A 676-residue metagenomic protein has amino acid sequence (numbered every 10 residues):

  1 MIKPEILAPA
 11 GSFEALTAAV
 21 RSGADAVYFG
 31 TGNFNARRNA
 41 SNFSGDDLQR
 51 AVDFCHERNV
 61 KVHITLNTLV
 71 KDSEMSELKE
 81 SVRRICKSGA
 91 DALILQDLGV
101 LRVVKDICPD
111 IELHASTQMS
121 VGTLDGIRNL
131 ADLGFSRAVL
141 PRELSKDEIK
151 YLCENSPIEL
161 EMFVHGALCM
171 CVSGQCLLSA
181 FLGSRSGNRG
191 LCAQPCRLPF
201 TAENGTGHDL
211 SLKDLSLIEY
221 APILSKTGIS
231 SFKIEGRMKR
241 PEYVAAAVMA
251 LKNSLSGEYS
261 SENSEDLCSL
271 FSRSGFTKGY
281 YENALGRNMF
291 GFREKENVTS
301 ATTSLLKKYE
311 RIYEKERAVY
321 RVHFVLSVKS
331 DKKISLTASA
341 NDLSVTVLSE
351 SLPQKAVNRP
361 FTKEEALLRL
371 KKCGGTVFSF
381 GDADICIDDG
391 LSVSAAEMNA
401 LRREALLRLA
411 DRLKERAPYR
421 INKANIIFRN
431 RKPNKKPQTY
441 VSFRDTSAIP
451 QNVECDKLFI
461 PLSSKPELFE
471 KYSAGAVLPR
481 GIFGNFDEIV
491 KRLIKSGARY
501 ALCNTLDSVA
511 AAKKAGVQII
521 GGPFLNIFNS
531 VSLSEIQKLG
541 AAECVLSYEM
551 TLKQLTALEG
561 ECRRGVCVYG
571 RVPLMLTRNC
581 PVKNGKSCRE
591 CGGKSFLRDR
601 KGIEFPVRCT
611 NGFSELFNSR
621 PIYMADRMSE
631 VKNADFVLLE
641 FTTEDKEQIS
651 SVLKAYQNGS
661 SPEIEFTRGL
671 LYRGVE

Functional and structural regions predicted by a protein language model:
M1-S22, A26-R37, Q49-V52, R58-C86 (+5 more regions): Surface-exposed amphipathic alpha-helical tracts and adjacent flexible/coil segments at the periphery of soluble enzymes
F43-D47: Glycine/small-residue-rich interface belts in oligomeric ring/scaffold proteins and their assembly partners
M119-T123: Conserved phosphate-binding/catalytic loop of the ribokinase/pfkB sugar-kinase fold
